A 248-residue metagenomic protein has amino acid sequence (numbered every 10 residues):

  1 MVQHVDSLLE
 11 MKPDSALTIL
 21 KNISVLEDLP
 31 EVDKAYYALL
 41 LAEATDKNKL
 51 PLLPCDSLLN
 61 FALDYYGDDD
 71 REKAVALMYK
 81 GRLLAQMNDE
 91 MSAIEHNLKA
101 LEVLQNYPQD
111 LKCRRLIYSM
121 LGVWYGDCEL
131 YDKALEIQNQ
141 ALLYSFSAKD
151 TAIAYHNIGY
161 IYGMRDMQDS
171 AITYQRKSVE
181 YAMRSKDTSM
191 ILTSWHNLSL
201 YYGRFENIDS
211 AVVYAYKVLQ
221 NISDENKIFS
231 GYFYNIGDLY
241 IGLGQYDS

Functional and structural regions predicted by a protein language model:
M1-S248: A "functional boundary" signal
